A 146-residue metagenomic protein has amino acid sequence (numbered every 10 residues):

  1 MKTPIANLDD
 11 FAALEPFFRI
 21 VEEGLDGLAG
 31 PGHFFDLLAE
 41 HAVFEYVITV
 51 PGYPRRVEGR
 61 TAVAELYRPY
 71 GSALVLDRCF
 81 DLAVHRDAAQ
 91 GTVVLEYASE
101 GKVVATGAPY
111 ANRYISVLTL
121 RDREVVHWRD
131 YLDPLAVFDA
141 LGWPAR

Functional and structural regions predicted by a protein language model:
M1-D9, G71-R146: A beta-strand edge to alpha-helix "cap/lid" segment located at domain peripheries
M1-E40, A145-R146: Short, low-complexity N-terminal intrinsically disordered segments enriched in polar/charged residues
F11, G32, L37-G91: A solvent-exposed, acidic/Ser-Thr-rich amphipathic alpha-helical stretch
A13-L14, G30-P31, E40-A42, V63-L66 (+5 more regions): A general marker of short, structured functional hotspots
D26-L28, V50-P51, G91, A105-G107: Short, solvent-exposed loop/turn segments that connect beta-strands within catalytic domains and beta-strand-rich
